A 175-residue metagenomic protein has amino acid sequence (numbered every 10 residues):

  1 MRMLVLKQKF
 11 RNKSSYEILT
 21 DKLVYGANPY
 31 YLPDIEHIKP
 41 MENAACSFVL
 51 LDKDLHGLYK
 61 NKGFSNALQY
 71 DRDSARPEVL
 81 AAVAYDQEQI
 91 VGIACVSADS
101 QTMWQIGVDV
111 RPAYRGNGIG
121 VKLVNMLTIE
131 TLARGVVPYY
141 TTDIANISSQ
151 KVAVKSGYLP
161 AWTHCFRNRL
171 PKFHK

Functional and structural regions predicted by a protein language model:
M1-G57: Acyl-donor-binding surface of acyltransferase catalytic domains
V24-P33, L159-H174: Conserved catalytic-core motifs of GNAT/GCN5-like acyltransferases
K60-V79: Active-site rim helix/loop that mediates acceptor-substrate recognition in acyltransferases
D73-L80, Y85-M103, V108-R111: A conserved beta-strand-loop-helix scaffold within acyl/acetyltransferase catalytic domains
I90, G120, T131-A133, P160: Long alpha-helical, hydrophobic tracts
G116-E130, K151, K155: Conserved acetyl-CoA-binding loop-helix of GNAT-fold acetyltransferases
T131-D143: Conserved GNAT acetyl-CoA-binding A-motif
Y140-K151, L159, R167-P171: Conserved beta-strand-loop-alpha-helix junction that forms the acyl-donor binding cleft
